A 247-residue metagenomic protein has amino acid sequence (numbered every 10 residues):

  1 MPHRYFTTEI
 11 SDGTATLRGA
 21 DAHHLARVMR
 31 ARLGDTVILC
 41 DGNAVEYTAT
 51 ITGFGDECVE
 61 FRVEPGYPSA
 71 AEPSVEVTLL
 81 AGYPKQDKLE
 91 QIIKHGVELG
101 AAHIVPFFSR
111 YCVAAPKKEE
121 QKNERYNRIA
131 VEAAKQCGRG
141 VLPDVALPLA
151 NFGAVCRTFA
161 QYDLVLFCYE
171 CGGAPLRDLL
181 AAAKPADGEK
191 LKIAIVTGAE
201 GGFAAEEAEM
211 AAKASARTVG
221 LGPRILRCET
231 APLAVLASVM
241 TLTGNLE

Functional and structural regions predicted by a protein language model:
M1-P68: N-terminal positively charged helical leader segments and presequences
G13, L33-D35, V45-Y47, E57-V59 (+5 more regions): A generic structural signal for short beta-strands and their flanking turns/coil linkers
A15-L17, S74-T78, K190-A194, K213-L221: Glycine/charged-rich beta-loop-alpha catalytic/anionic-binding loops adjacent to active sites
L25, L89-I92, E207: Hydrophobic side chains in well-ordered alpha-helices
G34, G96, A130, A211 (+1 more regions): Residue-level signal for inorganic ion chemistry
P68-F167: RNA substrate-binding interface of SAM-dependent RNA methyltransferases
F159-A208, A216-G220: Active-site/ligand-binding-proximal alpha/beta "capping" segment
A205-E247: Structured adenosyl-cofactor binding patch, chiefly the S-adenosyl-L-methionine
